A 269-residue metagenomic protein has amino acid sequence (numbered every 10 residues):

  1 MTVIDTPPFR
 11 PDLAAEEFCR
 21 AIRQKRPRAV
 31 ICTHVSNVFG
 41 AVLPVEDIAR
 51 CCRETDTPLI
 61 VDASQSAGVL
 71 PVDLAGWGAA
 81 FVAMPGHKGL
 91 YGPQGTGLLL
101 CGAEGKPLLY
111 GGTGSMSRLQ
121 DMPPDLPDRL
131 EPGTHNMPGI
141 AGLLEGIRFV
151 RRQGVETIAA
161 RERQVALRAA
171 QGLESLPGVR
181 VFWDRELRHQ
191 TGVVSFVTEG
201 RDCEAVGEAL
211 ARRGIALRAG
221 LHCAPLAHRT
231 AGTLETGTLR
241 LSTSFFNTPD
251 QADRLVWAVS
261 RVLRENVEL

Functional and structural regions predicted by a protein language model:
M1-L269: Pyridoxal 5′-phosphate
